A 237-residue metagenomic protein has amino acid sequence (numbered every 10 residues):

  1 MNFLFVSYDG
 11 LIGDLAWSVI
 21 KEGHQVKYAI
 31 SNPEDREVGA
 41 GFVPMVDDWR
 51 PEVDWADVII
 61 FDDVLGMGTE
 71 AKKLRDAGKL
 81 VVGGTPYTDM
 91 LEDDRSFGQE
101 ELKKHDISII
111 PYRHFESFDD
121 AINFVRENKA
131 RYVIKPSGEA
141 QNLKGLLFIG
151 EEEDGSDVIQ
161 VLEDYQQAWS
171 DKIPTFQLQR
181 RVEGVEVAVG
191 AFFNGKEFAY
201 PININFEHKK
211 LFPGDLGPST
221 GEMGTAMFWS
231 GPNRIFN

Functional and structural regions predicted by a protein language model:
M1-Y87, D119: ATP-binding N-terminal substructure of ATP-dependent carboxylate-amine bond-forming enzymes
S18, E22, A29, K104-H105 (+4 more regions): Change "in soluble alpha/beta enzymes" to "in soluble alpha/beta proteins
Y28-I30, I60-F61, V81-G84, P111-H114 (+3 more regions): General beta-strand structural signal in soluble alpha/beta enzymes
A56-D57, K129, I173: Short, high-confidence coil segments that cap the C-terminus of an alpha-helix and link into the following beta-strand
K79-G83, K103, E222, M227: Gly-rich Lys/Arg/Thr-decorated short loops/hinges at beta-loop-alpha junctions or inter-strand turns that position
G84-E152: A conserved helix-loop-beta module that forms one wall/lid of the active-site cleft in ATP-utilizing catalytic domains
G145-N237: Internal nucleotide-binding/catalytic subdomain
